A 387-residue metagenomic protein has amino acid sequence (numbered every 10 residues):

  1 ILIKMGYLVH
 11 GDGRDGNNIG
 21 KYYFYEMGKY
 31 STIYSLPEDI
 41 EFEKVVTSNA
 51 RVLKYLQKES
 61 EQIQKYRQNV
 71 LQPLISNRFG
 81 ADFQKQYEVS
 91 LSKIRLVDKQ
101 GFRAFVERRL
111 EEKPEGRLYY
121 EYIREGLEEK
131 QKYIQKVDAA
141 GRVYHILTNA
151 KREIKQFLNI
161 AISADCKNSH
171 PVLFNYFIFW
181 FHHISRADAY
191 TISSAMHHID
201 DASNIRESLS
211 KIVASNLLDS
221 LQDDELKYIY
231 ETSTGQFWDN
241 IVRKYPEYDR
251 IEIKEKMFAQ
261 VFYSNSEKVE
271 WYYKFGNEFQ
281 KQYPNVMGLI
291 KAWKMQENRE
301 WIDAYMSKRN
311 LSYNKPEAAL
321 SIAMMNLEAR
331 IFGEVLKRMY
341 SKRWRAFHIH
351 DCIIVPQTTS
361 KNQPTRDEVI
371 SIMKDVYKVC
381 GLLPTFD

Functional and structural regions predicted by a protein language model:
I1, Y144, T148-N314: Helical catalytic core of nucleic-acid polymerases
I1-N159, V379-D387: Non-catalytic nucleic-acid-binding interfaces of large nucleic-acid enzymes and RNP effectors
L8, N159-I162, H170, R345 (+1 more regions): Beta-sheet entry/capping signal
Y22, H170-F177, Q357-K361, T365-V369: A short acidic (Asp/Glu
I251, E255, R330-K337, S371: Feature representing long, continuous alpha-helical segments
Y313-R330: Adenine-nucleotide phosphate-binding core of ATP-dependent small-molecule kinases
R330-V355: Active-site palm subdomain of RNA-directed nucleic acid polymerases
N362-D387: Polymerase palm active-site segment centered on the conserved acidic dipeptide of motif C
